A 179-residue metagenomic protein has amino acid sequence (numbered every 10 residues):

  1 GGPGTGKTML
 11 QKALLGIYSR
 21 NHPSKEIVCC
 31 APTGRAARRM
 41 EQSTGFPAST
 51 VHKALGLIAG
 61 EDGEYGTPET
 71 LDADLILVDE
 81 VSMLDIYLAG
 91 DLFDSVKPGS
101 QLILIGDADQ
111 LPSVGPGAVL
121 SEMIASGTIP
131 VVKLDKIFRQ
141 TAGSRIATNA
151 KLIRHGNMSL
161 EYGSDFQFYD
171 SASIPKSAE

Functional and structural regions predicted by a protein language model:
P3, V81: The conserved Walker
K7: Conserved lysine of the Walker
L10, L14: Hydrophobic positions on the alpha1 helix immediately C-terminal to the Walker A/P-loop
G16-I27: Post-Walker A helix-loop "phosphate-sensing" segment adjacent to the P-loop in P-loop NTPases
E26-D74: Inter-Walker segment of RecA-like/P-loop motor cores
G60-D74, L84-L88, F93-S100: Short basic/glycine-enriched coil/helix segment immediately N-terminal to the Walker B
D79-E80, G106: Walker B catalytic acidic pair
A108-E179: Conserved helicase motor core of P-loop NTPases
